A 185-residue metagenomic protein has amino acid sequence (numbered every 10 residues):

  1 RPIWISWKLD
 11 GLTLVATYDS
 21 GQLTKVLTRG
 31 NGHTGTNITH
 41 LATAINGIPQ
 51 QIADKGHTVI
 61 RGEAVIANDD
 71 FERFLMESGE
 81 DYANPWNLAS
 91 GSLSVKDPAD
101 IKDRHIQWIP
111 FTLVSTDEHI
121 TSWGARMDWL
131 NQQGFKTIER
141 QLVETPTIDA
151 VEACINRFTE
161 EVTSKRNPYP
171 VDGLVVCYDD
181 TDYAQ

Functional and structural regions predicted by a protein language model:
R1-Q185: RNA/tRNA-interacting regions in translation and RNA-turnover enzymes
